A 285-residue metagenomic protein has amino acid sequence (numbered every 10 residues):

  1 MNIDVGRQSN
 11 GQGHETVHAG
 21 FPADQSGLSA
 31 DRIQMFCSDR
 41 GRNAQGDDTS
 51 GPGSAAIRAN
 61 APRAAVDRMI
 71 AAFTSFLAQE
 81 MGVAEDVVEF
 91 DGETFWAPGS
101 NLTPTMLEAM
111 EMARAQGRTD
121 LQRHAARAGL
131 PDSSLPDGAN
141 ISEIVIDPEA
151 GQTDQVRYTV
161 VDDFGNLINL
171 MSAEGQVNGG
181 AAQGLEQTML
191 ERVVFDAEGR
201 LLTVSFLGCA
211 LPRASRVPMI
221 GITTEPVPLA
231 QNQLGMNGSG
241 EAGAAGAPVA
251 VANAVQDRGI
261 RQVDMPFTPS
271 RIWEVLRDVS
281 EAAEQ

Functional and structural regions predicted by a protein language model:
M1-Q285: Cofactor-binding beta-sheet edge motifs in enzyme active sites
